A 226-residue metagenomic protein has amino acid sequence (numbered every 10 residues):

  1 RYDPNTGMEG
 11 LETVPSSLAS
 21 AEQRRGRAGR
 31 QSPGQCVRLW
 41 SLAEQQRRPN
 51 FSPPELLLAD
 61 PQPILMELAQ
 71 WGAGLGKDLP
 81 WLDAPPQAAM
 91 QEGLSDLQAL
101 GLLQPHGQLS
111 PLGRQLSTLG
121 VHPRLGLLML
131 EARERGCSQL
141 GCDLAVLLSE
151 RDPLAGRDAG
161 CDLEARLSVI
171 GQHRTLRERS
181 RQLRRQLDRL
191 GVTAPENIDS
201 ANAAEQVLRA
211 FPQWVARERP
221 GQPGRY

Functional and structural regions predicted by a protein language model:
R1, L42-Y226: Second RecA-like catalytic domain
Y2-R48, Q62-M66: Conserved segment of the helicase C-terminal RecA-like domain
